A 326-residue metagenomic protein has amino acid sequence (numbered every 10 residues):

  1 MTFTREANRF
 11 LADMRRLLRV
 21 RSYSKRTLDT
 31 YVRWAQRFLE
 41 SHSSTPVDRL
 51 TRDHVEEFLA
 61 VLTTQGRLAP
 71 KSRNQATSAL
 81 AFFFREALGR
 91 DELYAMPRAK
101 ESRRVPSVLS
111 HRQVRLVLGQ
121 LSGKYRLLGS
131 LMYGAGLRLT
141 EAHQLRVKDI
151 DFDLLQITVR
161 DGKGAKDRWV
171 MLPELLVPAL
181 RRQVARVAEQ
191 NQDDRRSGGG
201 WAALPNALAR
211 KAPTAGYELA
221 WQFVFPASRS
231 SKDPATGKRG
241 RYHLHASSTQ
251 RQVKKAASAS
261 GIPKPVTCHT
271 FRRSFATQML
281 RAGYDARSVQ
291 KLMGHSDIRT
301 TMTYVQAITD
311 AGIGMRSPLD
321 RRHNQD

Functional and structural regions predicted by a protein language model:
M1-D326: Conserved catalytic core of the tyrosine transesterase superfamily
